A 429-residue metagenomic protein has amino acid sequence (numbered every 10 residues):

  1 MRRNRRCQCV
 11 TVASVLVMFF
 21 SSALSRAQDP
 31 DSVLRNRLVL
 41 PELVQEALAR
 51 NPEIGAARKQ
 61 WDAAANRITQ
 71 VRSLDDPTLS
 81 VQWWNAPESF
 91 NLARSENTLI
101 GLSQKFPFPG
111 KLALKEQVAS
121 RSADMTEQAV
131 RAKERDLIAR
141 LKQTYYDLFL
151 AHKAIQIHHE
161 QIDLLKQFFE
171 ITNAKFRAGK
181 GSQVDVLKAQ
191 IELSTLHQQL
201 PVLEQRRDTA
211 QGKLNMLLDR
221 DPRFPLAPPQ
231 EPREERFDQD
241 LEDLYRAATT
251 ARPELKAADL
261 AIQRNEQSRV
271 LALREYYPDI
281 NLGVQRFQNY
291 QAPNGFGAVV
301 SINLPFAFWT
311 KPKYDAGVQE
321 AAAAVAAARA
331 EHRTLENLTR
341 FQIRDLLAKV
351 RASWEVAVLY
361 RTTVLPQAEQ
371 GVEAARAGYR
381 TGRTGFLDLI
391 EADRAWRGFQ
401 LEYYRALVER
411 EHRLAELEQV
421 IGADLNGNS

Functional and structural regions predicted by a protein language model:
M1-R3, A132-T249, L346-K349, S353 (+1 more regions): Periplasmic alpha-helical coiled-coil/stalk elements that build and connect Gram-negative outer-membrane
R2-C7, R26-S32, E402-S429: Acidic, low-complexity, intrinsically disordered peripheral segments
T11-S22: Bacterial N-terminal signal peptides
V33, E42-L48, G181, D185-T195 (+6 more regions): Amphipathic alpha-helical coiled-coil scaffold segments and their short linker/junction regions
Q45-G55, D62-D76, S89-L92, I100-Q117 (+9 more regions): A glycine-/polar-enriched beta->alpha junction
A56-I68, K133, L137-I157, K166-F169 (+6 more regions): Amphipathic alpha-helical coiled-coil segments
L79-N85, L282-R286: Transmembrane beta-barrel strands of outer-membrane/channel proteins
Q117-S120, Q183-I191, F386-D393: Short, charged, amphipathic alpha-helical segments
